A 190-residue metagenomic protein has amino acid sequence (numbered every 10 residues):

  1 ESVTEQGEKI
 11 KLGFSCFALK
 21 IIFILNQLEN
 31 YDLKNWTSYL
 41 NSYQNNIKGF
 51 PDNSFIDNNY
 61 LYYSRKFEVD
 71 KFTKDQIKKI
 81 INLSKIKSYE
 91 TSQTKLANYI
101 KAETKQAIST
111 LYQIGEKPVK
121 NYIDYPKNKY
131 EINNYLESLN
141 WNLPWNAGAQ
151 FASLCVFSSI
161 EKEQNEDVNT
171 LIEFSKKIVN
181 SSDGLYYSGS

Functional and structural regions predicted by a protein language model:
S2-E8, S92-L96, G189-S190: Short, recurring structural edge motifs at helix starts
K11: Cysteine-nucleophile amide-bond enzymes
S15-A18, T104: Residue-level detector of extended alpha-helical repeat arrays and alpha-solenoid scaffolds
K20-F23, Y112: Alpha-helical repeat scaffolds in large eukaryotic proteins
I21, Q27-N30: Compositionally biased, flexible interaction segments
E29-G184: Extended ligand-binding groove/face enriched in aromatic
